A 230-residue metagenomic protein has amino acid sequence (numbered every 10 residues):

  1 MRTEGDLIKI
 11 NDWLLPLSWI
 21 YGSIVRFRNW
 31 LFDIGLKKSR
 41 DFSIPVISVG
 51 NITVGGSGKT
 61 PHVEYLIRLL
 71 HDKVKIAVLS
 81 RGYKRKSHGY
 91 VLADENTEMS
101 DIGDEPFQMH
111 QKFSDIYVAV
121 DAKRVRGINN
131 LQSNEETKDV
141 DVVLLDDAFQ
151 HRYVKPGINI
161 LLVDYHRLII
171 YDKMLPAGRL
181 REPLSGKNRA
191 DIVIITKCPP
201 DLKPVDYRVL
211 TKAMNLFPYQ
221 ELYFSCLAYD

Functional and structural regions predicted by a protein language model:
M1-I44: A transmembrane-helix-recognition feature enriched in membrane-embedded lipid enzymes and envelope glyco-/phospholipid
M1-T3, G56-S57, A190: Membrane-proximal helical "anchor" segments flanking the first transmembrane region of inner-membrane enzymes
N29-E95, P200: Walker A (P-loop) phosphate-binding motif
N51, Y165, L227: Active-site donor-binding loop signature of nucleotide-sugar glycosyltransferases
K75-I76, N159, L222: Hydrophobic anchor at the start of a short beta-strand that flanks the dinucleotide cofactor-binding loop
V78, V118-V120, F224: A structural preference for short, hydrophobic beta-strand core positions in alpha/beta folds
G82-F217: Phosphate/Mg2+-binding loops and adjacent switch elements in nucleotide/diphosphate-handling enzyme cores
L222-D230: Beta-strand-loop-alpha "switch" segments that mediate conformational coupling across diverse proteins
